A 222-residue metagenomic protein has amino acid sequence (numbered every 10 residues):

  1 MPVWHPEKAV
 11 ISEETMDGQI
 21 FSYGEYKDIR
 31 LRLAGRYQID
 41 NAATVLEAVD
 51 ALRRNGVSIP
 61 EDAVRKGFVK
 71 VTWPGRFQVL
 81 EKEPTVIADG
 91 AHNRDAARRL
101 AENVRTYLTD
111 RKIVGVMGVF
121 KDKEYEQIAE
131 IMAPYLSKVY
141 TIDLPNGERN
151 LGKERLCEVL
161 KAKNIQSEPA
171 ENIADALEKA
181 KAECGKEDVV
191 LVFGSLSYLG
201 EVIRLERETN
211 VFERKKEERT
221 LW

Functional and structural regions predicted by a protein language model:
M1-P6, Q78, I87, E168-A170: General small-molecule cofactor/ligand-binding pocket signal
M1-Y26: Extended acidic/charged loop-beta regions that coordinate divalent cations and stabilize anionic phosphate/carboxylate
T15-I20, T85-A88, R94, A129-V189: C-terminal helical cap/extension that packs against the catalytic core of soluble nucleotide-cofactor enzymes
F21-K138: Nucleotide phosphate-binding/pyrophosphate-handling subdomain across enzymes that bind or process nucleotide phosphates
L144-G147, V211-W222: Short, flexible loop segments at boundaries between secondary-structure elements
S195: Active-site-proximal loop/hinge segments that shape catalytic or ion-binding/gating pockets
Y198-G200: Short, active-site-adjacent cap segments at secondary-structure transitions
